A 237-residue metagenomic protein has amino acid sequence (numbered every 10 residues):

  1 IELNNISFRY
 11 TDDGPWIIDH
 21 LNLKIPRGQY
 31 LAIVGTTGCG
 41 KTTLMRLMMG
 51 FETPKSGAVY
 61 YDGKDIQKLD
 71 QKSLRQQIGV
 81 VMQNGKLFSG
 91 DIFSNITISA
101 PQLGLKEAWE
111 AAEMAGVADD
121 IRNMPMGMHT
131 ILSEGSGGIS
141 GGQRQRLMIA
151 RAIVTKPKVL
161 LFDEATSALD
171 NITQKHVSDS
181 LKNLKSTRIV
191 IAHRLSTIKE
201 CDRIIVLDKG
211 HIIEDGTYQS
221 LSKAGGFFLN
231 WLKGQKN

Functional and structural regions predicted by a protein language model:
I1-N237: ABC-type nucleotide-binding domain
